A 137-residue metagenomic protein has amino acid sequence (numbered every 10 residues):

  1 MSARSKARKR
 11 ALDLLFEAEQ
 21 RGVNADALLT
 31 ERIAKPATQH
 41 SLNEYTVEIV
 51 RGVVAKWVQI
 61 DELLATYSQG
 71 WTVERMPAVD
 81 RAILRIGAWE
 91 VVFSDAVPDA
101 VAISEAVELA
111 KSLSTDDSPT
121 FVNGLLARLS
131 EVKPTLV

Functional and structural regions predicted by a protein language model:
M1-V137: N-terminal interaction/assembly modules
